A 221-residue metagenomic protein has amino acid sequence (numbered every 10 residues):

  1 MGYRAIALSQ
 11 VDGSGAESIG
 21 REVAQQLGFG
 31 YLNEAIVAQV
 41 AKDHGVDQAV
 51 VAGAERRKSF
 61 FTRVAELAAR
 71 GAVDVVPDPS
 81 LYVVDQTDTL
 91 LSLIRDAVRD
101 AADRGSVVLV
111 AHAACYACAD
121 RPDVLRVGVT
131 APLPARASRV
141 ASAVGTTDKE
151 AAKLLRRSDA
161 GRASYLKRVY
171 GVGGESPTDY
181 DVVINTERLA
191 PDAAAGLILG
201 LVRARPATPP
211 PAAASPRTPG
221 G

Functional and structural regions predicted by a protein language model:
I6-L8: Hydrophobic anchor at the beta1->P-loop junction of P-loop NTPases
S18-F29: A conserved segment at the C-terminal end of the G1
F29-A41: Short beta-strand-centered segment that lines the nucleotide-binding/catalytic pocket of NTP-utilizing
A41-S106: ATP-dependent small-molecule kinase phosphotransfer cores that center on conserved nucleotide phosphate-binding segments
K58-V73, T147-D192: Small-molecule kinase domains that catalyze NTP-dependent phosphoryl transfer to phosphate-bearing small molecules
R95-R99, R168-G221: NTP-dependent small-molecule kinase module
D120-S158: Conserved phosphate-donor/acceptor-positioning beta-strand/loop module used by diverse small-molecule
